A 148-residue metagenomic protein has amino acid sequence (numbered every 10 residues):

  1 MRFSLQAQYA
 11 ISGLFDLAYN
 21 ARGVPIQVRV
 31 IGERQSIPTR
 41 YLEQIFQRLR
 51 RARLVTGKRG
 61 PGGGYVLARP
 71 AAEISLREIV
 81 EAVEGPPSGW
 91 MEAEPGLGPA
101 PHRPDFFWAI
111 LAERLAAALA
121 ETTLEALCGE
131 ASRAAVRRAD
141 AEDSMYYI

Functional and structural regions predicted by a protein language model:
G13-R22: Short amphipathic alpha-helical interface segments
P25-S36: A short alpha-helical element within helix-turn-helix/winged-helix DNA-binding domains across DNA-binding proteins
E33, R50-R51: Alpha-helical residues within the helix-turn-helix
R40: Key DNA-contact positions within bacterial/archaeal DNA-binding proteins
L54-L67: Beta-hairpin "wing" of winged helix-turn-helix
A71-P95, A112-R114: Conserved segment of winged-helix/HTH DNA-binding domains
P95-I148: C-terminal regulatory/oligomerization modules of transcriptional regulators
